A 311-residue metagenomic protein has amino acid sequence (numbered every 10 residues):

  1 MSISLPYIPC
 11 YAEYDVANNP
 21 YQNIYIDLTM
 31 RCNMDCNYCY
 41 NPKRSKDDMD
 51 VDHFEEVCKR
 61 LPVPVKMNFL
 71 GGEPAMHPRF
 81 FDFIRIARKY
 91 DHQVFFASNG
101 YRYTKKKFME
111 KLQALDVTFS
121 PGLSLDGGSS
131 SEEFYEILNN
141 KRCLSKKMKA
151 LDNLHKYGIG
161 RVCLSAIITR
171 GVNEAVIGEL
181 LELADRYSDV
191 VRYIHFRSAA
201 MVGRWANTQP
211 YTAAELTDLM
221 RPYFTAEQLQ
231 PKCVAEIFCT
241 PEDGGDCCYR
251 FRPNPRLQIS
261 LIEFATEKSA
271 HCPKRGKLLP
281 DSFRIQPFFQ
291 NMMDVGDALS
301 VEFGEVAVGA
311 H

Functional and structural regions predicted by a protein language model:
M1-K43: N-terminal pre-core extensions flanking Radical SAM catalytic domains
S2-I3, C58, I84, P255 (+3 more regions): Prokaryotic Sec-type signal peptides and long signal-anchor helices with extended Leu/Ile/Val-rich h-regions
L28, L70-G71: A secondary-structure boundary/capping signal
R44-S45, E73-P74: Short, acidic/glycine-rich phosphate-metal binding loop used to engage nucleotide
D47-D52: Short cysteine/histidine-rich zinc-coordinating motifs and their immediately flanking basic loops
F54-L70, H77-S198: Radical SAM/AdoMet-radical enzyme domain recognition
K141-M148, D152, K156-G304: Radical SAM enzyme [4Fe-4S]-AdoMet core and its adjacent flexible, acidic and glycine-rich loops/tails across
E305-H311: Structured beta-strand/loop patches that form or line metal/cofactor-binding pockets in enzymes
